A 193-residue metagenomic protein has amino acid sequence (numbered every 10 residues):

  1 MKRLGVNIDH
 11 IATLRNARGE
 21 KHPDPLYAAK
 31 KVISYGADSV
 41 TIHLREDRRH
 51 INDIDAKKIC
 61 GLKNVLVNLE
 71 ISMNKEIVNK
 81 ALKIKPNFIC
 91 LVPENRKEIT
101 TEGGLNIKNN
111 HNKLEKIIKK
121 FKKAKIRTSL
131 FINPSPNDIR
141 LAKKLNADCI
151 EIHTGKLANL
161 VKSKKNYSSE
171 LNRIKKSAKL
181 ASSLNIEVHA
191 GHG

Functional and structural regions predicted by a protein language model:
M1-A17, N95, I99-E102, L114-E115 (+1 more regions): N-terminal small/glycine-rich loop or linker at the start of catalytic domains across soluble metabolic enzymes
M1-P86, L141-K144, K162, N166-S169: Conserved N-terminal beta1-alpha1 strand-loop-helix module at the mouth
R3-D9, P86-R96, A147-G155: Non-cysteine beta-strand/loop elements that form the S-adenosyl-L-methionine
D9-T13, R45-D47, E70-E76, E94-R96 (+4 more regions): Active-site beta-loop-alpha junctions enriched in small/polar residues
N16-R18, N64, K97-K113, G155-L171: Glycine-rich tight-turn/loop motif centered on a GG-T
R49-K75, I107-S129, N166-A190: Alpha-helix-loop-beta-strand connector modules within alpha/beta enzyme cores
I71-K108: Active-site beta->alpha loop and helix N-cap motifs at the rims of alpha/beta catalytic domains
R127-L180, L184: Histidine/lysine/aspartate-rich catalytic loop segments that bind and position anionic ligands
